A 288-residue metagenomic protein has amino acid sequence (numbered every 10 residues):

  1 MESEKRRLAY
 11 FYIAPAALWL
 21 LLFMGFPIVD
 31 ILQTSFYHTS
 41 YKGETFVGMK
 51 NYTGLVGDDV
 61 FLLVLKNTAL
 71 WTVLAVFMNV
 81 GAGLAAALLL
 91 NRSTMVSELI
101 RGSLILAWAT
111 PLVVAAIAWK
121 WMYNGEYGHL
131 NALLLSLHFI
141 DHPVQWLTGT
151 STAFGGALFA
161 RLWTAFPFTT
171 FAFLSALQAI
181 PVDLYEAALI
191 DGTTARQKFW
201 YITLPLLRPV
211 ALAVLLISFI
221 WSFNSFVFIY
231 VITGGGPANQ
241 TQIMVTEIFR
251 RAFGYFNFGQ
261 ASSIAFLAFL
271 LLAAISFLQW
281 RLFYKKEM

Functional and structural regions predicted by a protein language model:
E4-M288: A structural signal for multi-pass alpha-helical bundles of membrane permease subunits that mediate small-molecule
